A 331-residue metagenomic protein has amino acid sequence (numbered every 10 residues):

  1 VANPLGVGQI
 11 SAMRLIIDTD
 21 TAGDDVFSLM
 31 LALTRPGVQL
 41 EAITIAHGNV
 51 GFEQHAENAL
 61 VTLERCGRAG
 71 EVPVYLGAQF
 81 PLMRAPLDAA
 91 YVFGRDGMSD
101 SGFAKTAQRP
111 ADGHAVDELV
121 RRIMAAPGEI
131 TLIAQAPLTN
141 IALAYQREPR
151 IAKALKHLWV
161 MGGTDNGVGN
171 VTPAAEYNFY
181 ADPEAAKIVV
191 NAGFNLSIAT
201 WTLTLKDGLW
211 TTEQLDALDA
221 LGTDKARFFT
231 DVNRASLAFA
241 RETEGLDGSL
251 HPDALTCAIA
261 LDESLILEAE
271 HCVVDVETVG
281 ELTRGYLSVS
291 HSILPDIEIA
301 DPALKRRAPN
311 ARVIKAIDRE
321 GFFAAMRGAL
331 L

Functional and structural regions predicted by a protein language model:
A2-G6: Extreme N-terminal basic, low-complexity initiation segments that serve as generic localization/processing leaders
I10-M13, S28-T34, Q39, Y180 (+2 more regions): Conformational coupling and interaction surfaces
I10-V61, A69-G70, D96, S101-K206: Active-site histidine-anchored catalytic micro-motif
V50-Q54, L82-M83, T164-V168, V274-S292: Short, mixed-charge aromatic SLiMs
V74, V189, C257: A residue-level signal for conserved active-site and pocket-lining positions in enzyme catalytic cores
Y75-K105: Surface-exposed loop and adjacent secondary-structure segments within mature catalytic domains
A85-L87, N170-V171, G208-T211: Short, well-ordered secondary-structure micro-motifs
L87-R95, T172-E176, L215: Short, surface-exposed amphipathic charged segments that create phosphate/polyanion-binding patches used for binding
